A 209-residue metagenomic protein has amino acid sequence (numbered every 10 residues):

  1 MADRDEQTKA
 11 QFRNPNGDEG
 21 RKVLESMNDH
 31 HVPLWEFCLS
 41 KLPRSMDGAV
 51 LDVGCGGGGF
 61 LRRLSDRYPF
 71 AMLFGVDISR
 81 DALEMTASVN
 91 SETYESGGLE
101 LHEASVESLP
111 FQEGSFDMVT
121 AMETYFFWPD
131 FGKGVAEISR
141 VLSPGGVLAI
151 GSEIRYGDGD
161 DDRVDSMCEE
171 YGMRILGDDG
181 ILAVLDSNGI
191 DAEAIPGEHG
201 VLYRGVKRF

Functional and structural regions predicted by a protein language model:
D3-Q7, E19-E25, V147-R204: C-terminal alpha-helical "lid/dimerization" subdomain adjacent to the S-adenosyl-L-methionine
D29-D47: Conserved alpha-helix/loop element of class I SAM-dependent methyltransferases that forms part of the SAM/SAH-binding
L42-R44, R67, L142: A generic alpha-to-beta junction signature in SAM-dependent methyltransferases
A49, G145-V147: Short glycine-centered segments of the SAM/dcSAM-binding site in methyltransferase folds
A49-S108: Class I SAM-dependent methyltransferase SAM/SAH-binding core
T120: A conserved beta-strand element that flanks and buttresses the S-adenosyl-L-methionine
F126-F127: A short His-aromatic
G132-P144: A short glycine-rich, Lys/Arg-flanked "PGG" loop and its adjoining helix->strand segment in the class I
